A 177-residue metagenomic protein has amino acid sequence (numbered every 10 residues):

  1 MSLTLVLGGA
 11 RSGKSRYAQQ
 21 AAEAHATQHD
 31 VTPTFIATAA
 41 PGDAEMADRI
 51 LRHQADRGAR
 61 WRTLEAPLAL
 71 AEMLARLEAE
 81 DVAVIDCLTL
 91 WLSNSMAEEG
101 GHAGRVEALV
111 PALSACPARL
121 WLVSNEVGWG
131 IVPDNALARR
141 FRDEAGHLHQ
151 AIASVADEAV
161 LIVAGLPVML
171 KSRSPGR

Functional and structural regions predicted by a protein language model:
M1-S2, R119: N-terminal/domain-start segments enriched in small and hydrophobic, helix-friendly residues, covering either
S2-R76: Conserved P-loop
L5, F35-A37, I85, L122 (+1 more regions): Structural beta-sheet core signal
A18, H53, V84, N125 (+1 more regions): Residue-level signal for inorganic ion chemistry
V31-T34, D81, R119, E158: Residues at the starts of beta-strands that form the adenosine-phosphate
R52-Q54, E80-D81, A138-R140: Short, hinge-like loop/turn segments at secondary-structure boundaries
D56-G104: Helix-adjacent hinge/juxtasegments
L68, L90-R177: Replace "adjacent to P-loop NTPase cores in ATP/GTP-dependent enzymes" with "adjacent to NTP-binding cores
